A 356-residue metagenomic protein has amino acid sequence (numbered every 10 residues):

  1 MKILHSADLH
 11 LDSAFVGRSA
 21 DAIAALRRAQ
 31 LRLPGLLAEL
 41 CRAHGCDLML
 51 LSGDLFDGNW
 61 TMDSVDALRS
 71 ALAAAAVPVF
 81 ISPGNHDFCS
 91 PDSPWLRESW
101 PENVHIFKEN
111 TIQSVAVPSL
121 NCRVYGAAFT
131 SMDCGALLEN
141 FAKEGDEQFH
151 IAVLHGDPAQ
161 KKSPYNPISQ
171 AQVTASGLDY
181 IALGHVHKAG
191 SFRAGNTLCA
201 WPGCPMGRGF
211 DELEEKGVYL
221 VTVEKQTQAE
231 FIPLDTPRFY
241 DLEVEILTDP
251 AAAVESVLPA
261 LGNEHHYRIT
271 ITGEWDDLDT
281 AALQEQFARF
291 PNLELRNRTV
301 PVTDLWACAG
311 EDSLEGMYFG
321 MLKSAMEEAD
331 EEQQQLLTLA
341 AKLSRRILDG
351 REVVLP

Functional and structural regions predicted by a protein language model:
M1-A67, D146, K342-R346, G350-P356: N-terminal active-site segment of His-dependent metallophosphoesterases
L4, R123-Y125, Y219, Y240: Conserved beta-strand elements of the Class I
L36-H44, A71, N140, S256 (+1 more regions): A generic secondary-structure signal
R42-C46, N121-R123, G177, N263-H265 (+1 more regions): Short loop/turn motifs at secondary-structure junctions
L48, D57-A200, C204-G209, L213-E215: His/Asp/Glu-rich metal-coordinating catalytic cores of metallo-dependent phosphodiesterases/hydrolases acting on
G195-N196, L220-T227: Short acidic-glycine loop/turn motifs at beta-strand connectors
K225-P356: Accessory, non-catalytic peripheral segments of nucleic-acid enzymes
